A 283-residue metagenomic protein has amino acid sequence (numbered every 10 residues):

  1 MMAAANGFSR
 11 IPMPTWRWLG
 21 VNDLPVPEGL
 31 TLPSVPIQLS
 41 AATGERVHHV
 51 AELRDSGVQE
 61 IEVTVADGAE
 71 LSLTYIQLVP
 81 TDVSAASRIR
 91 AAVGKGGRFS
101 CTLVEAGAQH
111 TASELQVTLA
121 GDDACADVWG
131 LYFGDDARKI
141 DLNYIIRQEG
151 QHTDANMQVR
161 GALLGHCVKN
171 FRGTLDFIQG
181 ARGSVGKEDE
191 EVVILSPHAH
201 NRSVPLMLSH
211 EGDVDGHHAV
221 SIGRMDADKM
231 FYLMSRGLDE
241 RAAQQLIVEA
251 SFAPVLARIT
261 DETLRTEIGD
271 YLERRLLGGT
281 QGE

Functional and structural regions predicted by a protein language model:
M1-P36: Long, low-complexity, mixed-charge
A3, G282-E283: Short, Lys/Arg-enriched, disordered terminal segments
F8-R10, A41, D67, Q244: Alpha-helical protein-protein interaction elements
W16, F171, S251-F252: Aromatic-residue hotspot detector
L19-V21, A181-R182, I247-V248: Short cationic/low-complexity microdomains
V26-F231, S235-L238, I259, R265-G282: Conserved beta-strand/loop scaffold segments within soluble protein domains that form the structured core and edges
K229-P254: Extended amphipathic alpha-helical segments enriched in small hydrophobics
F252, L256, L264-R265: Membrane-helix cytosolic exit motif
